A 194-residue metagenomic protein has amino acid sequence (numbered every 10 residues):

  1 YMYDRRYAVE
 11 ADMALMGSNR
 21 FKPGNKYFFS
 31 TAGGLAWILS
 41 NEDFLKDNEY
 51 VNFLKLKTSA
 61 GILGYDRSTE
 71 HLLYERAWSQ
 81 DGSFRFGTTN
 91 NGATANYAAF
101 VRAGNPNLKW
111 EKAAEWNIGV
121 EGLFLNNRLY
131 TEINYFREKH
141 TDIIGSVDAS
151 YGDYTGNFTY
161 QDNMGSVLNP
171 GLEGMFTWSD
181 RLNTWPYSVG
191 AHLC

Functional and structural regions predicted by a protein language model:
Y1-C194: Extracellular/periplasmic, surface-exposed regions of secreted and cell-surface proteins
